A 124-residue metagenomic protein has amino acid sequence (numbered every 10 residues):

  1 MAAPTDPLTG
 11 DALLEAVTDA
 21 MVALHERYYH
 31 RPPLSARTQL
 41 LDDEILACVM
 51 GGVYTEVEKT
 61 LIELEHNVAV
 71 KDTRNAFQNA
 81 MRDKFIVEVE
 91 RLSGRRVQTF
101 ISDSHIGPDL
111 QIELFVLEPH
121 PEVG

Functional and structural regions predicted by a protein language model:
M1-G124: Interaction-mediating elements
